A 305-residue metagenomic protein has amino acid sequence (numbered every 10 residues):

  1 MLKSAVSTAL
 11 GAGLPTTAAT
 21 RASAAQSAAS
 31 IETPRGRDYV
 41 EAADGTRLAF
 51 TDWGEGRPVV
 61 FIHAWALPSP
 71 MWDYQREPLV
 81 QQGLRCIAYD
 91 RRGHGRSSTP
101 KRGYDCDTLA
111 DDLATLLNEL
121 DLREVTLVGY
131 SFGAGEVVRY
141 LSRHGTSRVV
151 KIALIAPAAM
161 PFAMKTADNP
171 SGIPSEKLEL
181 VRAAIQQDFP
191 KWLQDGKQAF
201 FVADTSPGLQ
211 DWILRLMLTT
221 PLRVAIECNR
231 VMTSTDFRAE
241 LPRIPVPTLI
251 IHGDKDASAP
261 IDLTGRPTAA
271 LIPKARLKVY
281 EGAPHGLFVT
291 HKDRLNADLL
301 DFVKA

Functional and structural regions predicted by a protein language model:
M1-S23: N-terminal export signals
T16-A43: C-terminal segment of N-terminal export signals and the immediately downstream linker at the start of the mature
A43, Q81, A88-F132, A297: Active-site loop/oxyanion-hole signature of alpha/beta-hydrolase fold enzymes
T46-T99: Conserved HGGG/HGGXW glycine-rich cap/lid loop of the alpha/beta-hydrolase fold
V138-R143, R148-A184: Flexible "cap/lid" loop of the alpha/beta hydrolase fold
A163-G172, A183-P242: Conserved alpha/beta-hydrolase catalytic His-Asp/Glu region
I244, I250-H252: Short beta-strand/loop motif that positions the catalytic acidic residue of the alpha/beta-hydrolase fold
A275-A305: Catalytic active-site module of serine/aspartate enzymes centered on a nucleophile-bearing elbow/loop
